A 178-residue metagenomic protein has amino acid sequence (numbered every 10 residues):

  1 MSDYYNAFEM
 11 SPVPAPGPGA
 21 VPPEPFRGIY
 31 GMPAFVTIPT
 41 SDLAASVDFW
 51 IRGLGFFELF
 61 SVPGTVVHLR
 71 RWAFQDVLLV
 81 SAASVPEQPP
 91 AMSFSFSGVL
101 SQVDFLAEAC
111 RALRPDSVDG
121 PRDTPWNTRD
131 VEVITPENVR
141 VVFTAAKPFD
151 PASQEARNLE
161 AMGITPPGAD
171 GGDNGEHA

Functional and structural regions predicted by a protein language model:
M1-V47, F94, K147-A178: N-terminal beta-strand motif that seeds the catalytic metal site of vicinal oxygen chelate
Y4-P22, F57-A91, R140-A146: Conserved short beta-strand elements that form part of the metal-binding/catalytic scaffold of enzyme active sites
R27-G31, T37-D76: Core segments of cupin and vicinal oxygen chelate
I29-M32, P86-M92, P125: Short glycine-enriched loop/turn motifs at secondary-structure junctions
T40-A44, M92-R140, P151: Vicinal oxygen chelate
W50, A107, E155: Short, flexible helix/strand-to-coil boundary loops that buttress conserved ligand/catalytic motifs in alpha/beta
A73-D76, V133-T135, R157-G163: Short low-complexity, flexible loop/linker segments enriched in glycine and/or proline with clustered acidic
